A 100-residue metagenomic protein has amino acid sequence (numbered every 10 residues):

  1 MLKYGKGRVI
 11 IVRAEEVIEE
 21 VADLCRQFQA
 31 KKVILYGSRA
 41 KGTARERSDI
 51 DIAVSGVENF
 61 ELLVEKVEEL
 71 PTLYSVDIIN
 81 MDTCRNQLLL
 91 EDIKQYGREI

Functional and structural regions predicted by a protein language model:
M1-K32, A40-E46, S55-I100: Catalytic core of pol beta-like nucleotidyltransferases
D49: ATP/adenylate-binding site constellation spanning eukaryotic-like Ser/Thr protein kinases, ABC-transporter
